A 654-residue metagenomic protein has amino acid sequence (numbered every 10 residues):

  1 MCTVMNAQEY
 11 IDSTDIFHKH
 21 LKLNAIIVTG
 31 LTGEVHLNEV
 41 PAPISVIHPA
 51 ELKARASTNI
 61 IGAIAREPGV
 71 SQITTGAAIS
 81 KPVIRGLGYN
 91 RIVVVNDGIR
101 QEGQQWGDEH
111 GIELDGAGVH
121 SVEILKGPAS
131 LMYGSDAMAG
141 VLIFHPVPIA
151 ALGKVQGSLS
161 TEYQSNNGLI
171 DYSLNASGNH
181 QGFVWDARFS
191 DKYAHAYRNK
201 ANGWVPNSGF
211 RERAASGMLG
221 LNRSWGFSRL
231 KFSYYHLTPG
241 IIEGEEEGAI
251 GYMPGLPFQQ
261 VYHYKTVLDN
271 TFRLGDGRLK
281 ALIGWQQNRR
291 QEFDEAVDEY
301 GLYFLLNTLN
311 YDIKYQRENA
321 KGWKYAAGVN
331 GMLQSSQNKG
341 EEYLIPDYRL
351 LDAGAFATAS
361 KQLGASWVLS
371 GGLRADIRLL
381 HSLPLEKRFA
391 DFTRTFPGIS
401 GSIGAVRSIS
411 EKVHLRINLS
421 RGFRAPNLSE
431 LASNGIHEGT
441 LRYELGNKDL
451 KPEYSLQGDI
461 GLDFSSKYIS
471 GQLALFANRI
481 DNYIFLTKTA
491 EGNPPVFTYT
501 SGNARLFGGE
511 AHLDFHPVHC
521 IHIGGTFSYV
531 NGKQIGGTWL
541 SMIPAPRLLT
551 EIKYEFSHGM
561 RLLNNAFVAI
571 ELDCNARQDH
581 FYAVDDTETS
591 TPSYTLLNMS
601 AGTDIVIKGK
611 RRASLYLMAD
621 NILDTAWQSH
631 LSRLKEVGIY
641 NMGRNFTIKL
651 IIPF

Functional and structural regions predicted by a protein language model:
E9-K53, Y89: Short, acidic, small-residue-rich periplasmic hinge/interaction motif at the N-terminus of Gram-negative outer-membrane
Y10-I11, A194-N202, P206-E212, W225-N310 (+4 more regions): Flexible loop and strand-edge segments within Gram-negative outer membrane beta-barrel domains
I99-K126: Short acidic/polar hinge/loop motifs at secondary-structure boundaries that mediate gating or recognition
G103-Q105, G118-H120, L131-A201, S208-A215 (+1 more regions): Outer-membrane beta-barrel translocator/receptor signature
N167-Y193, G203-T238, F258-G275, Y315 (+4 more regions): Transmembrane beta-barrel wall of Gram-negative outer-membrane proteins
G248-D269, D391-S408, K412-H414, R421-Q472 (+2 more regions): Outer-membrane beta-barrel signature, preferentially recognizing the C-terminal barrel domain of Gram-negative
F423-R424, R479-D481, V518, I523 (+2 more regions): C-terminal beta-signal and adjacent terminal beta-strands/loops of Gram-negative outer-membrane beta-barrel proteins
F476-I480, F497-Q578: Gram-negative outer-membrane beta-barrel transporters
